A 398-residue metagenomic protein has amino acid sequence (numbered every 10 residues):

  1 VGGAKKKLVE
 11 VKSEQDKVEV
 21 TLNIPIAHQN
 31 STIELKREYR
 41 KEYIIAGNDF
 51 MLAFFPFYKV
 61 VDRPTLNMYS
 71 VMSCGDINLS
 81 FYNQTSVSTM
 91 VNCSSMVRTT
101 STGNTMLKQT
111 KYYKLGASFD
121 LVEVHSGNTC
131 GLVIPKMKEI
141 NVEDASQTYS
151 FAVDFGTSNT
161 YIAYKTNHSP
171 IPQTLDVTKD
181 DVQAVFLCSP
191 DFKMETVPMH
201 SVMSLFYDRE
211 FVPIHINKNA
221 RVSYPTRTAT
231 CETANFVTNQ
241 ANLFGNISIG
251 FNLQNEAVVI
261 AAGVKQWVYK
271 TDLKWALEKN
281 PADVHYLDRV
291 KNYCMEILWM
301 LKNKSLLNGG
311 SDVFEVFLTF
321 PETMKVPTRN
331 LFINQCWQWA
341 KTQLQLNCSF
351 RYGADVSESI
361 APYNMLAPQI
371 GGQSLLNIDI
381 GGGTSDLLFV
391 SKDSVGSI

Functional and structural regions predicted by a protein language model:
V1-Q29, I45, I134-L253, K325-V326 (+1 more regions): Oxyanion-binding/catalytic loops of NTP- or PPi-dependent enzymes
V1-V91, T196-T319: Conserved phosphate-binding loops in N-terminal lobes of ATP-dependent enzymes of the actin/Hsp70/sugar-kinase
P64, L107-K108, E358: Alpha-helical structural elements
N78-V122, F314, E322-L346: Charged, amphipathic alpha-helical linker segments immediately N-terminal to NTP-binding catalytic cores
K114-N141, A145: Long amphipathic alpha-helical scaffold segments
D120-T129, E278-W299, M324-I333, D355 (+2 more regions): Phosphate/oxyanion-binding active-site loops and adjacent basic polyanion-contact surfaces
